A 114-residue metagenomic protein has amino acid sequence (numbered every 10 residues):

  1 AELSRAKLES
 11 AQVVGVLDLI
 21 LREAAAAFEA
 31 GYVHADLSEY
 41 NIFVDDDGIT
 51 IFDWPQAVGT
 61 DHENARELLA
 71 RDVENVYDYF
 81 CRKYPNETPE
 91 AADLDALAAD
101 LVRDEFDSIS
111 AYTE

Functional and structural regions predicted by a protein language model:
A1-V16: Conserved structural core of kinase catalytic domains
Q12-V16, I20, A65, L69-D72: Helical mechanochemical/support elements of P-loop NTPase systems and associated helical scaffolds
L19, H34-D36: Short, glycine/acidic-rich beta->alpha junctions
I20-A27: Conserved hydrophobic alpha-helix
F28-V33, D47-E114: C-lobe/activation-segment region of protein kinase-like
L37-V44: Hydrophobic residue at the +6 position relative to the catalytic HRD Asp in the kinase catalytic loop
